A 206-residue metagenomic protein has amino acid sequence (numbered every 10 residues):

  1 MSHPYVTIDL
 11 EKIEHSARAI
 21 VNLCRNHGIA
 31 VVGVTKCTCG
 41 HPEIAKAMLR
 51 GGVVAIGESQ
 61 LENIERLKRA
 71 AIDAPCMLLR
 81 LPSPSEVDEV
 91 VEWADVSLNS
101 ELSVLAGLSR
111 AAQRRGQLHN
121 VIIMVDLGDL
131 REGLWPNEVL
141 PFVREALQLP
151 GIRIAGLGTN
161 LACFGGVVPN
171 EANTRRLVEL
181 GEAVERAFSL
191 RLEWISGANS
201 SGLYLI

Functional and structural regions predicted by a protein language model:
M1-S83, E89-A94, R110: A charged N-terminal "starter" segment
E14, I64-R66, A70, S103-Q117 (+1 more regions): Active-site-adjacent beta->alpha loops and helix N-cap segments on the catalytic face of soluble alpha/beta enzymes
S16, I20, I44, N63 (+5 more regions): A general structural detector for well-ordered alpha-helical segments in enzyme core domains, enriched
N26-H27, G52, A71-I72, Q113-L118 (+2 more regions): Short helix-capping segments at alpha-helix termini
G28-V32, V54-A55, D73-M77, V96-S97 (+3 more regions): Structural preference for beta-strand elements that scaffold enzyme active sites
T38-G40, L61-E62, L81-P84, S100-S103 (+3 more regions): Active-site beta-loop-alpha junctions enriched in small/polar residues
E92-L130: A generic, well-ordered mixed alpha/beta core segment in the N-terminal half of proteins
D126-I206: Active-site loop/helix belt of alpha/beta enzymes
